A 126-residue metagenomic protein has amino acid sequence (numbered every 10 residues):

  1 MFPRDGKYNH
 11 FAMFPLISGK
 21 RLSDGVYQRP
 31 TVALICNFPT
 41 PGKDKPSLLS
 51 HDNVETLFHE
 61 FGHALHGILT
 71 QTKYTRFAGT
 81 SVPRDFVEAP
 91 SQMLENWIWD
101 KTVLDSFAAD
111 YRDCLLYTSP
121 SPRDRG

Functional and structural regions predicted by a protein language model:
M1-L49: Active-site-adjacent "gating/activation" loops or surface patches in catalytic cores
G6-Y8, S23-Y27, A64-R76, D100-S106 (+1 more regions): Secondary-structure transition/capping motifs at alpha-helix termini and the adjoining loop/turn into the next element
P30-C36, V54, V87-A89: Structural beta-strand/beta-sheet cores of well-ordered domains, especially the beta-sheet scaffolds that support
I35-N37, G67-Q71, Q92-L94: Generic beta-strand/beta-sheet core signal
L49, G67-A89: Post-HEXXH active-site segment of zinc metalloproteases
D52-G67: Active-site recognition of the HExxH zinc-binding catalytic motif
V82-Y111: Post-HExxH zinc-binding segment in Zn-dependent metallohydrolases
Y117-G126: Conserved small/polar residues in nucleotide/adenosyl-binding loops
